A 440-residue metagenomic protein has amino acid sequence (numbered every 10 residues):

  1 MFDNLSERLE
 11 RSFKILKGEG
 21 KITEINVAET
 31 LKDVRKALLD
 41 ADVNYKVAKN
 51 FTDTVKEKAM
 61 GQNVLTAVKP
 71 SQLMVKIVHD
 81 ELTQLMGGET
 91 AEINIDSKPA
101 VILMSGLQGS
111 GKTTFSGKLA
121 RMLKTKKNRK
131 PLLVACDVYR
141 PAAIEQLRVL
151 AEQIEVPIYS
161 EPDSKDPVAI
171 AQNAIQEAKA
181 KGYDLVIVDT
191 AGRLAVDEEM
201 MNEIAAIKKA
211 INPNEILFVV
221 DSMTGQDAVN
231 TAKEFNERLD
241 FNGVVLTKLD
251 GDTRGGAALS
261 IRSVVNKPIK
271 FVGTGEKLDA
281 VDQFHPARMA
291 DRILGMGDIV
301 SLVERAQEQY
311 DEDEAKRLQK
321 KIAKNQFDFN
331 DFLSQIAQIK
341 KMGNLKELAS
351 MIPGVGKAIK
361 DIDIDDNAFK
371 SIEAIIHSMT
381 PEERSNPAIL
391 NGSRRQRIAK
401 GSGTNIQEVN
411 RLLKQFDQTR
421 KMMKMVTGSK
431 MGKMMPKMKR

Functional and structural regions predicted by a protein language model:
F2-E19, R288-R440: Long amphipathic alpha-helical segments used for membrane anchoring, targeting, substrate engagement, or oligomerization
R8-C136, A143-S164, I170-T190: Primarily NTPase-proximal linker/entry elements flanking Walker-type ATP/GTP-binding cores
L16, D42-N44, V78, L107 (+9 more regions): Residue-level signature of catalytic and energy-coupling elements of molecular machines, predominantly ATP/GTP-dependent
E19, N26, T66, E92-D96 (+15 more regions): Replace "in large, NTP-powered and nucleic-acid-processing enzymes" with "in large, NTP-powered factors and other
S110, Y139-P141, K165-P167, G192-V196 (+2 more regions): Short, small-residue-enriched loops and turns at beta-alpha junctions that line or gate enzyme active sites
A135, P162, V219-V220, V245-L246 (+3 more regions): Small/polar loops that bind or transfer phosphate-bearing groups
A171-I175, Y183, A195, E199-K209 (+1 more regions): Conserved phosphate-handling catalytic cores of large alpha/beta enzymes
D184, V188, I204, M342-L345: Alpha-helical transmembrane segments of polytopic integral membrane proteins, especially the permease/helical cores
